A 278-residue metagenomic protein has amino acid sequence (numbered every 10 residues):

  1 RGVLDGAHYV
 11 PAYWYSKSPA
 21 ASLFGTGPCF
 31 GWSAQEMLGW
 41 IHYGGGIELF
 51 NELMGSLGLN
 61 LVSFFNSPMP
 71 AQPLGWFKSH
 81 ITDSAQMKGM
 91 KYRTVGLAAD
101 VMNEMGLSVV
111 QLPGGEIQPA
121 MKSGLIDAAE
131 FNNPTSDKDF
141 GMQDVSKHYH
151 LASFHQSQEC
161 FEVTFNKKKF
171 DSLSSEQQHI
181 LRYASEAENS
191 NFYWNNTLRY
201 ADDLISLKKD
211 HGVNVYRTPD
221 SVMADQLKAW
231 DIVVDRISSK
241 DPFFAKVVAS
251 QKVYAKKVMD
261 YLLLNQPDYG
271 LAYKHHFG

Functional and structural regions predicted by a protein language model:
R1-M37, E52-G278: N-terminal secretory/targeting leader peptides
W40: General nucleic-acid-binding
G44-G45, L49-F50: Core domains of carbohydrate- and sulfate-ester-processing enzymes
